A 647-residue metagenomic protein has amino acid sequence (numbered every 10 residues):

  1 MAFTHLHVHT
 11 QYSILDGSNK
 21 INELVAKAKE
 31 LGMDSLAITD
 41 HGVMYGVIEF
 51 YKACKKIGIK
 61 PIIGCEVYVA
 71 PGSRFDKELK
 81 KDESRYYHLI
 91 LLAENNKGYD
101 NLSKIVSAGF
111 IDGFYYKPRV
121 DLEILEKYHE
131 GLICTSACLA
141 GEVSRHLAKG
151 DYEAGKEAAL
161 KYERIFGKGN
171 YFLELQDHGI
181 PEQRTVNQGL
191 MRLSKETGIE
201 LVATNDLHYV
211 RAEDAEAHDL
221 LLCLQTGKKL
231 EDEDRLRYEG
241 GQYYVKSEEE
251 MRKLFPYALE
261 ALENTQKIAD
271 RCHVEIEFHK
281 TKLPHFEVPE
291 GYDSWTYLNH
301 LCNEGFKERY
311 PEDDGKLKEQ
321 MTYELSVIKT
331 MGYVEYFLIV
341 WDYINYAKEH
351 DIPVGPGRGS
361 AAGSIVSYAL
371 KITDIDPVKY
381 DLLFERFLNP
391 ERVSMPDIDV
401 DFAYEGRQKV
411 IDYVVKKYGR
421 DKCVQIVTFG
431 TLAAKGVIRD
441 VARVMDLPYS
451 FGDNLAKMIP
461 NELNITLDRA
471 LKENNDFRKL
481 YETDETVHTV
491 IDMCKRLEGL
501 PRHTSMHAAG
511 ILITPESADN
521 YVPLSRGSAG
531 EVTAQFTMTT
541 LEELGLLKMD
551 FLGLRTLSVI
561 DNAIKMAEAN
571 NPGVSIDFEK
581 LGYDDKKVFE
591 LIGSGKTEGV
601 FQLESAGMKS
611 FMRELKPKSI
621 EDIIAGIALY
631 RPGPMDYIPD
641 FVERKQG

Functional and structural regions predicted by a protein language model:
M1-G647: Alpha-helical scaffold/interaction cores of sigma-54-like transcription cofactors and many family A DNA polymerases
